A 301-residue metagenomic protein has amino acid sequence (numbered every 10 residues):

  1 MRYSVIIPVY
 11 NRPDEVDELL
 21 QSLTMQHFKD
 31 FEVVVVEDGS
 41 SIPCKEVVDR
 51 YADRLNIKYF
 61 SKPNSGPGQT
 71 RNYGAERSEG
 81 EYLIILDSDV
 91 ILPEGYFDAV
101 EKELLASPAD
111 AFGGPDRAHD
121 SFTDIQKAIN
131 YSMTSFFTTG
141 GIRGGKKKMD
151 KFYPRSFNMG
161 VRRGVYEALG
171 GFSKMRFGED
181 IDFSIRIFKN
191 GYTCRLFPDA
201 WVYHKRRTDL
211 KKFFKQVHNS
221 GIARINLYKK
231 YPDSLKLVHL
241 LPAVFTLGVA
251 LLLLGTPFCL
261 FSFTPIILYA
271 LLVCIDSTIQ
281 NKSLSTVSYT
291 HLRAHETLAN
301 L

Functional and structural regions predicted by a protein language model:
Q21-D30: Short, acidic, metal-binding catalytic loop of nucleotide-sugar glycosyltransferases
S22, E37-E46, N64-S65, D87-I91: A conserved acidic beta->alpha catalytic loop
K62-S78, A99, S156: Glycine-rich, basic loop-to-helix element that forms the pyrophosphate-binding segment of sugar-nucleotide handling
L83: Short aromatic/hydrophobic "clamp" motif used to bind/position activated sugar donors
G95-K127: Conserved donor NDP-sugar-binding/catalytic core segment of glycosyltransferases
G141-G164, R176, D182, V202 (+2 more regions): A recurrent flexible, glycine/aromatic-enriched loop bordering the glycosyltransferase active site that acts as
S173-L235: Catalytic donor/gating beta->alpha subdomain of glycosyltransferases that bind UDP-sugars
T290-T297: Conserved small/polar residues in nucleotide/adenosyl-binding loops
